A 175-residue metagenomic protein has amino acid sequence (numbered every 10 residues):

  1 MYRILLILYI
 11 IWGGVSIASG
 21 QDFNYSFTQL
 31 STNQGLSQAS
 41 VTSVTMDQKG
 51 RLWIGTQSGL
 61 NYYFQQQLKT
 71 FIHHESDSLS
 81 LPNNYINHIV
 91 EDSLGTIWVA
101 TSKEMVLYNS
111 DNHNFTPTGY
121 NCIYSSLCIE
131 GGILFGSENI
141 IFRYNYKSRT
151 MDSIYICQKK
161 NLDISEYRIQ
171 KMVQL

Functional and structural regions predicted by a protein language model:
M1-L175: Carboxylate-rich, polar loop motifs that coordinate divalent cations or form catalytic acidic clusters
